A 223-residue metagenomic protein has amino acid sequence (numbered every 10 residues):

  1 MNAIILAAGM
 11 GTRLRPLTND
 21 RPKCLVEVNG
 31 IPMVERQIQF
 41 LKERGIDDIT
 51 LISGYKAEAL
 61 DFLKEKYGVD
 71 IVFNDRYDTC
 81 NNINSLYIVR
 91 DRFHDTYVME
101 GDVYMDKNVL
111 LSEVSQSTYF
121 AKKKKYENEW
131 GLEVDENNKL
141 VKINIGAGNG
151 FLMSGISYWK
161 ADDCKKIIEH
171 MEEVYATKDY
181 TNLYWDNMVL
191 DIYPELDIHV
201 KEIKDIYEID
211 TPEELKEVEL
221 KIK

Functional and structural regions predicted by a protein language model:
M1-A3, M153-K223: Conserved alpha/beta core of the MobA/IspD/sugar-nucleotide pyrophosphorylase nucleotidyltransferase superfamily
M1-T18, D197: N-terminal nucleotide-binding beta1-loop-alpha1 segment
N2-I5, V34, D48-L51: Hydrophobic targeting segments
D20-E35: Short catalytic helix/loop segments, enriched in acidic residues and glycine and frequently bearing histidine
I31-D48: A short, N-terminal amphipathic alpha-helix
K56-E58: A conserved acidic beta->alpha catalytic loop
D61-G131, A161: Conserved beta-loop-beta/alpha segment of the NTase-like Rossmann-fold superfamily that binds/positions NTPs
D106-D179: Conserved core of the sugar-phosphate nucleotidyltransferase
